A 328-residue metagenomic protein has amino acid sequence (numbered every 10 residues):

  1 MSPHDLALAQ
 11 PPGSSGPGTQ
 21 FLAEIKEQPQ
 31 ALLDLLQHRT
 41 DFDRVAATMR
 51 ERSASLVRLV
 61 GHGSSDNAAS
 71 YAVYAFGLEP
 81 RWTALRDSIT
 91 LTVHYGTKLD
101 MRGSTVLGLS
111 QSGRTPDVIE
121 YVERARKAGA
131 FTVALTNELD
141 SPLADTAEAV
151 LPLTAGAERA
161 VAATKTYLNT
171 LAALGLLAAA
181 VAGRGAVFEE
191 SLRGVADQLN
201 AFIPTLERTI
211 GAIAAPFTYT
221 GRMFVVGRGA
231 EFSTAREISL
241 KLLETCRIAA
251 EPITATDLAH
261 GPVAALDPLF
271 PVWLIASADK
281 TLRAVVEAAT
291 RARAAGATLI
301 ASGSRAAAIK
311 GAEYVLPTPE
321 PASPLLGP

Functional and structural regions predicted by a protein language model:
H4, S14-G16: Short hydrophobic/aromatic segments of transmembrane alpha-helices and their interfaces
H4-A7, A173: Terminal amphipathic helices with adjacent charged low-complexity linkers/tails
L8-Q10, E24: Conformationally flexible catalytic loops at phosphate/diphosphate-handling active centers
S14, P324-P328: Generic C-terminus detector
P17-R58, A149-P271, T281: Active-site phosphate/pyrophosphate-binding segments
F42, R52-V195, R228, V263 (+2 more regions): Glycine-rich phosphate-binding loops that contact phosphosugars or nucleotide phosphates
A68, S233-T234, L325: Short N-terminal binding/cap micro-motifs at the start of the first secondary-structure element
